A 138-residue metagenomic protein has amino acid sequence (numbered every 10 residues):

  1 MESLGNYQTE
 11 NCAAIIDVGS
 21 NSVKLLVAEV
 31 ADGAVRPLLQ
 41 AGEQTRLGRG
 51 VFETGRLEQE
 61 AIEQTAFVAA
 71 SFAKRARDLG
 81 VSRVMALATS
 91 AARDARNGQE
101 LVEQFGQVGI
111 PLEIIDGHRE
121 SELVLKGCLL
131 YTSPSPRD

Functional and structural regions predicted by a protein language model:
M1-V18, L26-L130: Nucleotide/phosphate-binding catalytic cleft detector across ATP-hydrolyzing and phosphate-transferring enzymes
N21: Primarily the dimerization/phosphotransfer
Y131-D138: Conserved small/polar residues in nucleotide/adenosyl-binding loops
